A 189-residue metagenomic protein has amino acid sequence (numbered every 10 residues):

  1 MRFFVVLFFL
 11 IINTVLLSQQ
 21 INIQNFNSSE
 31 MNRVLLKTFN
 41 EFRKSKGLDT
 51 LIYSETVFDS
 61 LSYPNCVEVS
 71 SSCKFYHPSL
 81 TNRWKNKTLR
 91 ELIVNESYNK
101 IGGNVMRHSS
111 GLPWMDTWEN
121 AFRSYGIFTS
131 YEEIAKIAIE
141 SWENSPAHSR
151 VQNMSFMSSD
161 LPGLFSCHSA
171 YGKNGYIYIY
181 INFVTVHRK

Functional and structural regions predicted by a protein language model:
F3-N13: Sec-dependent N-terminal signal peptides
T14-S18: Sec/Tat signal peptide C-region and signal peptidase I cleavage site
Q19-K189: Functional surface patches built around histidine and acidic residues
